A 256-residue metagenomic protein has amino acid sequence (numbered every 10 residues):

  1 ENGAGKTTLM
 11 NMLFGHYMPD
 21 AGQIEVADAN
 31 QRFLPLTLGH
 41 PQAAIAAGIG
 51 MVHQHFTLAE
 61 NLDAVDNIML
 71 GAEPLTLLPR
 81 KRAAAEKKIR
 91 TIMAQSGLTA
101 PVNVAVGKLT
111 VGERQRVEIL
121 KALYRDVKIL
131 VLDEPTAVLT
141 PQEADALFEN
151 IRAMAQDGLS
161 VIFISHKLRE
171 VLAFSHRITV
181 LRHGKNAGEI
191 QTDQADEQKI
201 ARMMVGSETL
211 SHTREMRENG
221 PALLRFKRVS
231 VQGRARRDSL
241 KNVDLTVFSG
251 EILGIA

Functional and structural regions predicted by a protein language model:
E1-A256: Glycine-rich phosphate-binding loops of nucleotide-dependent enzymes
